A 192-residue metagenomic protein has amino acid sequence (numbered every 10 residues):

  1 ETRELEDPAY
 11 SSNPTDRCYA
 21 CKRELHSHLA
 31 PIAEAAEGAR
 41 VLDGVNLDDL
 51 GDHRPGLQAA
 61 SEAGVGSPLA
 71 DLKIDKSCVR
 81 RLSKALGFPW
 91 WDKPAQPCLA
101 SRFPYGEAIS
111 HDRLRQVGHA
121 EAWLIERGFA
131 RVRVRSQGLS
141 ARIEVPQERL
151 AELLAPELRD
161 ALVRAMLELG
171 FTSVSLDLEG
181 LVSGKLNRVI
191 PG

Functional and structural regions predicted by a protein language model:
E1-A85, E126, A141, E157-F171 (+2 more regions): ATP-dependent adenylation/nucleotidyltransferase module used to activate substrates
H26, S110-V117, A155-R159: Generic alpha-helical secondary structure
A70-K76, R80-L124, G128-V132: Mid-to-C-terminal catalytic subdomains of enzymes that bind/position adenosyl phosphate moieties or nucleic-acid
G128-Q137, D177-L181: C-terminal boundary motif of the adenylate-forming
V132-V134, A151-L158: C-terminal, charge/polar-rich interaction regions
S136-Q147: Short, aliphatic-rich beta-strand segments
R149-L150, A165: Short Lys/Arg-rich amphipathic alpha-helical segments
G184-G192: Short, low-order "capping/linker" segments at domain edges
